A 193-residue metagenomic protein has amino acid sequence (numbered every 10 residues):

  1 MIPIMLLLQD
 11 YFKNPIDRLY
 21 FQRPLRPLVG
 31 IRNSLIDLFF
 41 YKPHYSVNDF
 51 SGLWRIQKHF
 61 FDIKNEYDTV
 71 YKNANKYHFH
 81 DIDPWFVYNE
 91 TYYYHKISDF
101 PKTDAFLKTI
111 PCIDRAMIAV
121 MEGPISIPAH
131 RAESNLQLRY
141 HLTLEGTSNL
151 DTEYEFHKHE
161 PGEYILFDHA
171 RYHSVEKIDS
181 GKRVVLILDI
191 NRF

Functional and structural regions predicted by a protein language model:
I2-T109: Non-heme Fe(II)/2-oxoglutarate
D104-G123: A short glycine-rich, His/Asp/Glu-containing loop-to-beta-strand
V120-G123, A132-N149: Short, conserved beta-strand element in jelly-roll/cupin
I127-H130, L150-D151, F167, H173-D179: Short beta-strand His + acidic residue motifs that chelate non-heme Fe in jelly-roll/DSBH and cupin folds
R139-T143, Y164-L166, S180-F193: A short hydrophobic beta-strand segment most commonly corresponding to one strand of the jelly-roll/cupin
T143-P161: A short beta-strand-loop-beta hairpin characteristic of the jelly-roll/cupin
T147, S174, N191-F193: Short coil/turn motifs at secondary-structure junctions
K158-Y172: Conserved metal-binding segment of the jelly-roll/cupin
